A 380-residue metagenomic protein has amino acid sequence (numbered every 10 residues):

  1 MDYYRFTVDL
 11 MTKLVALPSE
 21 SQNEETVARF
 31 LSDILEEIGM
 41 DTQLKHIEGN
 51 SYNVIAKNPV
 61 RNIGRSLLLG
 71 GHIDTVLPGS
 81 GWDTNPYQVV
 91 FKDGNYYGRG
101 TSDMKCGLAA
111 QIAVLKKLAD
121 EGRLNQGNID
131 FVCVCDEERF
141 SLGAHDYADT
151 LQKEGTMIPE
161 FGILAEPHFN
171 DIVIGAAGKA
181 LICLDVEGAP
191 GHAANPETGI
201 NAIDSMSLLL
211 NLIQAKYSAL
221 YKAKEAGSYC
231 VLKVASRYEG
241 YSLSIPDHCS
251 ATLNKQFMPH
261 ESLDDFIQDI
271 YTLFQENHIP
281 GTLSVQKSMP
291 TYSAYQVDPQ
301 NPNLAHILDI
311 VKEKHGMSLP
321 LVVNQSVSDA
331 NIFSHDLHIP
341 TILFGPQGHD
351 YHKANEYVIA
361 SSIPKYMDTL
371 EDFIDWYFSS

Functional and structural regions predicted by a protein language model:
M1-P78, H248-T252, F266-D269, A360-S362: N-terminal helical capping/dimerization or prosegment-like subdomains of hydrolases acting on amide or phosphate bonds
D2-R5, P167, I174, L181-S380: Metal-dependent amide/peptide-bond hydrolase catalytic core, centered on the "pita-bread" metallohydrolase fold
L31, L108-L118, Y147, M206-L209 (+2 more regions): Buried hydrophobic packing segments
T42, A56, V89-F91, V231-V234: A structural signal for short hydrophobic beta-strand segments in well-ordered beta-sheet cores
Q43, L67-L69, V132, F161-I163 (+2 more regions): Hydrophobic/aromatic beta-strand patches that form the interior of the parallel beta-sheet core in alpha/beta enzyme
G64-D130: Active-site metal-coordination/substrate-binding segment of hydrolases, especially metallo-dependent peptidases
P78-K92, P159, I174-D185, D309 (+1 more regions): Acidic-glycine-rich active-site phosphate/pyrophosphate-binding loop
M104-A177: Acidic/histidine-rich catalytic neighborhood of metal-dependent amide-processing enzymes
